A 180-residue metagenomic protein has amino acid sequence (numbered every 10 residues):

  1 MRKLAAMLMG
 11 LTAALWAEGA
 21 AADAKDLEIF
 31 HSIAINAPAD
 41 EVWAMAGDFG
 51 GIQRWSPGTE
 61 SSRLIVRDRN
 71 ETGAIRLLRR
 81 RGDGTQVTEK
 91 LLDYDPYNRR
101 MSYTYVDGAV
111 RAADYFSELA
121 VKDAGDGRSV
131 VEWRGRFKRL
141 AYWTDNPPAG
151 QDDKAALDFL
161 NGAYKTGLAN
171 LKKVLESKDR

Functional and structural regions predicted by a protein language model:
M1-L4: Positively charged n-region of N-terminal signal peptides that target proteins for export
A6-L15: Bacterial N-terminal signal peptides
E18-R67: Hydrophobic ligand-binding cavity/cleft-lining segments
H31-I33, V87-D93, D107, Y115-D123 (+1 more regions): Hydrophobic/aromatic beta-strand elements that line small-molecule binding cavities or substrate pockets in beta-rich
P38-A39, M45-D48, V87, A156 (+2 more regions): Stable alpha-helical elements in mature extracytoplasmic
R54, R63-R111, V130, T166 (+2 more regions): Glycine-rich portal/gate segments that line the openings of hydrophobic small-molecule binding cavities
D126-R128: Glycine-rich nucleotide-binding loop
V130, F137-R180: A conserved amphipathic terminal alpha-helix motif
